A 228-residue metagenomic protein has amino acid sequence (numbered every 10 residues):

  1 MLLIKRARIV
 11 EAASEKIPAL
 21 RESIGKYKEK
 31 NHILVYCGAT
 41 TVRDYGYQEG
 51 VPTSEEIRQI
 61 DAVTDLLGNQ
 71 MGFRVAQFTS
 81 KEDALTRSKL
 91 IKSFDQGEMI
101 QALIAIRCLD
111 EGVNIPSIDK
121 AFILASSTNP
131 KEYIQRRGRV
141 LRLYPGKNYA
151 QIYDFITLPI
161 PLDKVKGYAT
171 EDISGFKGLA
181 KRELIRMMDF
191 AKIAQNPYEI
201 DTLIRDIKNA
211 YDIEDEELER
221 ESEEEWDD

Functional and structural regions predicted by a protein language model:
M1-F73: Interdomain linker/hinge connecting the two RecA-like lobes of the SF2 helicase core
S14-I17, A102, P130-I134, G146-Y149 (+2 more regions): Amphipathic alpha-helical transducer elements in NTP-driven molecular machines
L34, E55-E111: Conserved helicase ATPase core of P-loop NTP-dependent helicases/translocases
T40-V42, D83, L109-D110, S126-N129 (+2 more regions): Conserved nucleotide-binding/hydrolysis micro-motifs of P-loop NTPases
T41-R58, L162-A180: Short, flexible/disordered intra-domain loops and linkers
Q101-I106, D110-S127, E132-R139, Y149-F155: A short beta-strand element within the Helicase C-terminal
R139-G175: Conserved segment of the helicase C-terminal RecA-like domain
K164-D228: Long, largely alpha-helical accessory region at the distal end of helicase-like NTP-driven motors
